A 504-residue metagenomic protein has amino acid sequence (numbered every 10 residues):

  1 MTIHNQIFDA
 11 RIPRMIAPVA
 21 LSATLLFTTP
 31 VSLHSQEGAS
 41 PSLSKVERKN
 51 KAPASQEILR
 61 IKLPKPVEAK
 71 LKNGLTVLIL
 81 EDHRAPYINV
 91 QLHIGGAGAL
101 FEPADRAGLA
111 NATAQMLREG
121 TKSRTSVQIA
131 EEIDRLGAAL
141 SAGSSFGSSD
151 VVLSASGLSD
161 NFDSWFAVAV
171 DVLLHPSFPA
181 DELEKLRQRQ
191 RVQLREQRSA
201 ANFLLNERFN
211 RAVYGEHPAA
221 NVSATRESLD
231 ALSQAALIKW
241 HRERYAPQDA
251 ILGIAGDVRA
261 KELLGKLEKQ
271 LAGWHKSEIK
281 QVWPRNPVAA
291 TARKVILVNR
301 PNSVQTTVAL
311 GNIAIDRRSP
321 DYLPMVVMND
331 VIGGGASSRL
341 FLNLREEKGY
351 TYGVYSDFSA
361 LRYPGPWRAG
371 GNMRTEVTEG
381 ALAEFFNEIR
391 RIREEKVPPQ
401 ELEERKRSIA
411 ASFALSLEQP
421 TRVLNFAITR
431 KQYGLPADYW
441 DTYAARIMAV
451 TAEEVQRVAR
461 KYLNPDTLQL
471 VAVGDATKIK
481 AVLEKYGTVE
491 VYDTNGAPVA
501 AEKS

Functional and structural regions predicted by a protein language model:
M1-P13: N-terminal secretory signal peptides that target proteins for export/translocation
I16-T29: Bacterial N-terminal signal peptides
L33-E132, S154-G157, A167-A169, I238-N343 (+2 more regions): His/Glu-rich zincin catalytic helix
Q36-E37, S42, D181, K185-Q188 (+2 more regions): Non-catalytic accessory/assembly modules
P66-L71, A452-E453, R460: Proteostasis/folding factors centered on peptidyl-prolyl cis-trans isomerases
L78-E81, A85-L117, R124-L173, R187 (+9 more regions): M16 family metallopeptidases and their MPP-like homologs
H175-F178, L183, A231-Q234: Peptidyl-prolyl cis-trans isomerase
L229-S233, L237, A449: Alpha-helical scaffold elements lining the catalytic groove of polysaccharide deacetylases
